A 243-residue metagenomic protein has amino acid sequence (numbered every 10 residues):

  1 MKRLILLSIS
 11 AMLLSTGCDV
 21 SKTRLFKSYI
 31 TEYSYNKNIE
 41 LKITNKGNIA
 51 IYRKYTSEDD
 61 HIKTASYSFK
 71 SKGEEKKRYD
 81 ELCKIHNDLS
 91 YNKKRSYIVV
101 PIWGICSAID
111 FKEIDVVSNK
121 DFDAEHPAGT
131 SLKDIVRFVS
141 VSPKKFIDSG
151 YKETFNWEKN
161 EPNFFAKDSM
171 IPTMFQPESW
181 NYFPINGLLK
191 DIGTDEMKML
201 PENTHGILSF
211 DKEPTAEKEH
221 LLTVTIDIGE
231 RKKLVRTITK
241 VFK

Functional and structural regions predicted by a protein language model:
M1-S28: Bacterial Sec-dependent N-terminal signal peptides
C18-K243: Non-catalytic macromolecular-recognition regions in eukaryotic signaling proteins
